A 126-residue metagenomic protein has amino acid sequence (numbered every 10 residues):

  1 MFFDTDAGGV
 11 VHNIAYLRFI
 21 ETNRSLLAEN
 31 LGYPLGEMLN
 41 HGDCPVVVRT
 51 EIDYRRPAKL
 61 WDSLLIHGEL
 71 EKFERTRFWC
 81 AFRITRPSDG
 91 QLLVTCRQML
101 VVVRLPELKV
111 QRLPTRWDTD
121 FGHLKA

Functional and structural regions predicted by a protein language model:
M1-V47, V103-A126: Hot-dog-fold acyl-thioester-processing enzymes
R18, R24, R49, R55 (+3 more regions): Basic side chains
E29, K59-S63, E71-A126: HotDog/MaoC-like acyl-thioester-processing domains
L35-G36, G42-D43, D62-L65, A81-R83: Short, positively charged
G42, V46, T50, L60 (+1 more regions): Generic, well-ordered alpha-helical segments
V48-Y54, L65-H67, C80: Short structured motifs
